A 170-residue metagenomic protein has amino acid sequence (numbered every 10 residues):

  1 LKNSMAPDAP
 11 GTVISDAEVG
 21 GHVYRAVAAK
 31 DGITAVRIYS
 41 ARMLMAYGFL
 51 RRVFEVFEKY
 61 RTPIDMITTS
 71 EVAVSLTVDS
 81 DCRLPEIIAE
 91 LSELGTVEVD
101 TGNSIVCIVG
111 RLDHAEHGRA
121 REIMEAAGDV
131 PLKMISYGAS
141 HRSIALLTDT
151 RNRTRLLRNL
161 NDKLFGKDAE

Functional and structural regions predicted by a protein language model:
L1-A139, S143-E170: C-terminal catalytic "cap/lid" subdomain
